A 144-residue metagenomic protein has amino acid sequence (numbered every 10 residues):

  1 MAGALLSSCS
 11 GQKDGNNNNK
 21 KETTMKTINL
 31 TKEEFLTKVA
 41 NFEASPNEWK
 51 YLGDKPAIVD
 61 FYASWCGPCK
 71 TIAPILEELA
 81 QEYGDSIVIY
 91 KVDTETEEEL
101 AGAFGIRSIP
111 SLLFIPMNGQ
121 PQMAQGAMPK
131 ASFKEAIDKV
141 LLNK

Functional and structural regions predicted by a protein language model:
M1-L36, L142-K144: N-terminal targeting signals for export/organelle localization
K26-I28, V88-Y90, Q122-A124: Structural signal for short hydrophobic segments within the conserved structured cores of catalytic domains across
L30-P56: A short beta-strand-turn-helix
G53-P56, T71-V92: Conserved helix-turn-beta segment immediately C-terminal to the redox Cys motif in thioredoxin-like folds
D54-A57, F61-W65, S108: Short pre-active-site segment immediately N-terminal to redox-active cysteine/selenocysteine motifs in thiol-based
F61-I75: Conserved redox-active cysteine motifs that mediate thiol-disulfide chemistry, especially di-cysteine Cys-X(1-2)-Cys
I89-I106: Glycine-rich active-site/cofactor-binding loop and its immediate structural neighborhood
S108, L113-K144: Non-catalytic, surface beta->alpha helical segment in thiol-disulfide oxidoreductase systems
